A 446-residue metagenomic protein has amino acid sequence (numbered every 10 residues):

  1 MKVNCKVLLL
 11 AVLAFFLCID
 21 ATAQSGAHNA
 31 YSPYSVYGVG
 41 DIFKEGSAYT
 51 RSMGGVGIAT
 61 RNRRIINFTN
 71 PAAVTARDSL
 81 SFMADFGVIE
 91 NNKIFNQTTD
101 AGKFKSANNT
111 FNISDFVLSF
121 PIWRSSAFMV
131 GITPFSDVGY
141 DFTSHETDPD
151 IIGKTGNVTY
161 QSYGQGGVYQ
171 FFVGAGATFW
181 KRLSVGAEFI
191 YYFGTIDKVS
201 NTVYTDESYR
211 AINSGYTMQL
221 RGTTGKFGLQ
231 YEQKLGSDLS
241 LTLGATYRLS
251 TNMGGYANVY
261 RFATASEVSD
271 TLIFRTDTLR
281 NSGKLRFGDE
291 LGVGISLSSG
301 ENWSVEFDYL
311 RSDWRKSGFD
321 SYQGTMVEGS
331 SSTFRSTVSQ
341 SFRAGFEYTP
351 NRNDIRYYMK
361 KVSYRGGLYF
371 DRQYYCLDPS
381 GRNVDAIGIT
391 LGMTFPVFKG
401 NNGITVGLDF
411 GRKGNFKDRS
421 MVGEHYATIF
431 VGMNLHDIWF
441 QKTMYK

Functional and structural regions predicted by a protein language model:
M1-L9: Bacterial N-terminal signal peptides that target proteins for export
L9-C18: Bacterial N-terminal signal peptides
L10, A59-R61, F171: Short hydrophobic "helix-edge" motifs at membrane interfaces and signal-peptide entry regions
A21-S136: N-terminal, post-signal peptide beta-strand-biased segments of exported outer-membrane/organellar beta-barrel and other
Q24-S52, P121-K446: Outer-membrane beta-barrel porins/channels
